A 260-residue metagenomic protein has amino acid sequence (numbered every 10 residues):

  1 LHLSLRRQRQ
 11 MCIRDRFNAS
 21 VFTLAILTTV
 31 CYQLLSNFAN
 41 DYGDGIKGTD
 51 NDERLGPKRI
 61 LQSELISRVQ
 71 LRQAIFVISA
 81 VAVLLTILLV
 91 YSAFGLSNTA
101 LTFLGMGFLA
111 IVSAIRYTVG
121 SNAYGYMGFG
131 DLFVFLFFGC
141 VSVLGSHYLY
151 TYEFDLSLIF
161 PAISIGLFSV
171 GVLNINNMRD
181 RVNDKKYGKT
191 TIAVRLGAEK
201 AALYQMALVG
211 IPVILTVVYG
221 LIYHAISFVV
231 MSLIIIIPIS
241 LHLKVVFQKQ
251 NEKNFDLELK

Functional and structural regions predicted by a protein language model:
L1-R9, I13: Single conserved hydrophobic/aromatic residue that forms the stacking wall/gate of nucleotide- or nucleobase-binding
Q10, R14-L27, L84-T102, S142-I163 (+1 more regions): Helix-coil boundary and interhelical linker segments in multi-pass alpha-helical membrane proteins
D15-A39, T102-I115, L156-I175: Membrane-embedded alpha-helical segments that form the functional core of polytopic membrane enzymes, especially those
Y42-I66, L173-A198, L243-F255: Cytosolic, membrane-interface loops and tails of multi-pass inner-membrane proteins
E53-F94, T190-H224: Multi-pass membrane catalytic core of lipid/isoprenoid biosynthesis enzymes
P57-R59, S63-L156: Intramembrane alpha-helical segments
F133-R181, E199-A202: Functional transmembrane core segments of multi-pass inner-membrane proteins
L221-K260: Extended hydrophobic alpha-helices typical of membrane-associated regions
